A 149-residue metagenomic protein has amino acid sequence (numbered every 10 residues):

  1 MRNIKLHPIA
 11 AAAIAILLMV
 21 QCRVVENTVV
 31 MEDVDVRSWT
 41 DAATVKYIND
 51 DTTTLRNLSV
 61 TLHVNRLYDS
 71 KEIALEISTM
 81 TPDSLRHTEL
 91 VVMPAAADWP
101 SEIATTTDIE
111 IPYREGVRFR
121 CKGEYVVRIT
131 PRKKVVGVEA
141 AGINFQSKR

Functional and structural regions predicted by a protein language model:
L18-Q21: C-terminal motif of bacterial Sec signal peptides marking the signal peptidase cleavage site
R23-E26: Bacterial signal peptide processing site
A43-I73: Post-signal-peptide N-terminal segment of Sec-exported extracytoplasmic proteins
T53-V60, G116-K133: Noncatalytic modules at the cell exterior or secretory-pathway interfaces, chiefly beta-strand-rich lectin/adhesion
R66-L67, I109-F119, P131-A140: Short acidic/polar inter-strand loop motif in beta-rich domains
T79-M80, K133-R149: Exposed low-complexity, polar/acidic, P/S/T/G-rich flexible segments that act as propeptides, protease-susceptible
E89-R120: An anionic, turn-rich surface loop/hairpin at beta-sheet edges that serves as a generic interaction/coordination patch
